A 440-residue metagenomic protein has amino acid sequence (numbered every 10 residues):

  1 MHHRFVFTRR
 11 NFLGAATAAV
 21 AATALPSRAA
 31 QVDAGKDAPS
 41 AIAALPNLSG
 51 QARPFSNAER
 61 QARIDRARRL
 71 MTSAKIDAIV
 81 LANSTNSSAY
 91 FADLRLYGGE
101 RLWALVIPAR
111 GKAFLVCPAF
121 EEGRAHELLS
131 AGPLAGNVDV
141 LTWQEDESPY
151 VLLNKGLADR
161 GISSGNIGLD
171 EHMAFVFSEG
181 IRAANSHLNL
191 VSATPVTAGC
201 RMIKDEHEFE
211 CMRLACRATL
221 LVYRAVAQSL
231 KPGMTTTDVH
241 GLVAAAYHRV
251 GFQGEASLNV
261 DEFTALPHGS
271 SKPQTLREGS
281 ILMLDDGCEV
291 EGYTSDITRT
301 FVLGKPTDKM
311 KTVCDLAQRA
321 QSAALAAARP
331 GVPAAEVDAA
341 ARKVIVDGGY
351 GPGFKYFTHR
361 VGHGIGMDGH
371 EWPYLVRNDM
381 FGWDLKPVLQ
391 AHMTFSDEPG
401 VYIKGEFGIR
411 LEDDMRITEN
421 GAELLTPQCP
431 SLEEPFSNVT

Functional and structural regions predicted by a protein language model:
H2-T440: Active-site neighborhoods and metal-handling regions in enzymes and metal-associated proteins
